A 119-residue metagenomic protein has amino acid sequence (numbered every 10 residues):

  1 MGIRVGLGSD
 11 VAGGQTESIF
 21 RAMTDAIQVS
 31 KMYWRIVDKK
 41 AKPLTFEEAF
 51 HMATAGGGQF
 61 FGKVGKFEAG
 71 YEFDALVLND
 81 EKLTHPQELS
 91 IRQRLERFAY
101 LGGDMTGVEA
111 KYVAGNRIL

Functional and structural regions predicted by a protein language model:
M1-T84, A99: His/Asp/Glu-enriched, well-ordered alpha-helical/loop segment that forms or immediately abuts the divalent-metal
E72-L119: C-terminal cap of metal-dependent C-N hydrolases
